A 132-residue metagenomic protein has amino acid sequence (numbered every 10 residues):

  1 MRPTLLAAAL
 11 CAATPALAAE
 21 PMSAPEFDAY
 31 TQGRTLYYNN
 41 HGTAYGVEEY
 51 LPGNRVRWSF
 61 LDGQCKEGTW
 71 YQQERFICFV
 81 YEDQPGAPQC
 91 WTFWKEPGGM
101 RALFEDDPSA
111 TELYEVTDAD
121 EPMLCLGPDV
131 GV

Functional and structural regions predicted by a protein language model:
T4-A13: Sec-dependent N-terminal signal peptides
A16-E67, F76-V132: Lipid interaction determinants
